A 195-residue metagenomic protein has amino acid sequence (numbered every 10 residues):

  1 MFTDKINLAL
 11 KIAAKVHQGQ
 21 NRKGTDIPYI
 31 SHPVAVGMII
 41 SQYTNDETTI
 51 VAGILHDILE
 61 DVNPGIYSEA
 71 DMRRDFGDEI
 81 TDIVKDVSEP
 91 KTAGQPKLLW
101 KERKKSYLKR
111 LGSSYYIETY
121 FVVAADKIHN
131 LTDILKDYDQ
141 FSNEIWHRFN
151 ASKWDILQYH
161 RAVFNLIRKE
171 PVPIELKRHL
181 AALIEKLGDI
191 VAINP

Functional and structural regions predicted by a protein language model:
M1-P195: Active-site helical microenvironments for divalent-metal-assisted chemistry
